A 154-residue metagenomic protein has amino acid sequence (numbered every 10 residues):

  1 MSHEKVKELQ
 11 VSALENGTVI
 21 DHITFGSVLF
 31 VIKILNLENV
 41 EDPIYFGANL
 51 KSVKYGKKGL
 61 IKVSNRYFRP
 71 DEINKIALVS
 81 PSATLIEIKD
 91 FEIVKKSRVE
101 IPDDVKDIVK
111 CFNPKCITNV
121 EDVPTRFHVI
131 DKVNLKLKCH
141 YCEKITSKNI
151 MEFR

Functional and structural regions predicted by a protein language model:
S2-S97: Interaction interfaces in information-processing and related assembly proteins
E92-R154: Cys/His-clustered metal-coordination modules, chiefly Zn-binding fingers
